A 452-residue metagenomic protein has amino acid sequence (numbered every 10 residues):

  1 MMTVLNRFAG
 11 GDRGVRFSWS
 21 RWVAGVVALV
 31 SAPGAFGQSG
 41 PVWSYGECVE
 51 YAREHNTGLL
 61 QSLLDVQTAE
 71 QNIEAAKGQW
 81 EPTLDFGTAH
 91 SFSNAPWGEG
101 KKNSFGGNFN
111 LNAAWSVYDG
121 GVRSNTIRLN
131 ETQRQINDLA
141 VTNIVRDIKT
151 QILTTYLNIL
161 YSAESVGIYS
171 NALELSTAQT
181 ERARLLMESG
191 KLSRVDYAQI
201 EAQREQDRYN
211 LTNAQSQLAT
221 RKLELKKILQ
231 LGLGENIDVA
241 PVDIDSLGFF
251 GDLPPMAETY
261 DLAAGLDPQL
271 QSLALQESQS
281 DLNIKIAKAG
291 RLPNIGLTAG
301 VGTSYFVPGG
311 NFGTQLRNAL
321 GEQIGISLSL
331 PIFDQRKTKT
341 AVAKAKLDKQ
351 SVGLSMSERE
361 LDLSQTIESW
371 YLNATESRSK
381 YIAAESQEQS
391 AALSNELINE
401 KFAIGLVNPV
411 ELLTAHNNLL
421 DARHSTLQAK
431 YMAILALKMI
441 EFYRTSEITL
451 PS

Functional and structural regions predicted by a protein language model:
T3, R7, D147-L262, N373 (+1 more regions): Periplasmic alpha-helical coiled-coil/stalk elements that build and connect Gram-negative outer-membrane
V27, G37-D85, L233, A240-D281 (+3 more regions): Bacterial Sec-pathway N-terminal export signals of envelope proteins
S31-A32: N-terminal signal peptide c-region/cleavage motif recognized by signal peptidases
Q38-N158, S176-T177, I295, A299 (+1 more regions): Short flexible linkers and secondary-structure junctions
Q38-S39, L233, S425-S452: Acidic, low-complexity, intrinsically disordered peripheral segments
Q38-V42, G87-S116, T126, V242-D252 (+3 more regions): Small/polar, glycine/serine/threonine/aspartate-rich low-complexity segments that form flexible
L60-L64, K77-G78, N103, V117-V145 (+7 more regions): Sec/SRP-type N-terminal targeting helices
Y161-N213, K227, S379-Y431, E441-F442: Charged, solvent-exposed structural "stalk/scaffold" segments of large extracytoplasmic/peripheral assemblies
